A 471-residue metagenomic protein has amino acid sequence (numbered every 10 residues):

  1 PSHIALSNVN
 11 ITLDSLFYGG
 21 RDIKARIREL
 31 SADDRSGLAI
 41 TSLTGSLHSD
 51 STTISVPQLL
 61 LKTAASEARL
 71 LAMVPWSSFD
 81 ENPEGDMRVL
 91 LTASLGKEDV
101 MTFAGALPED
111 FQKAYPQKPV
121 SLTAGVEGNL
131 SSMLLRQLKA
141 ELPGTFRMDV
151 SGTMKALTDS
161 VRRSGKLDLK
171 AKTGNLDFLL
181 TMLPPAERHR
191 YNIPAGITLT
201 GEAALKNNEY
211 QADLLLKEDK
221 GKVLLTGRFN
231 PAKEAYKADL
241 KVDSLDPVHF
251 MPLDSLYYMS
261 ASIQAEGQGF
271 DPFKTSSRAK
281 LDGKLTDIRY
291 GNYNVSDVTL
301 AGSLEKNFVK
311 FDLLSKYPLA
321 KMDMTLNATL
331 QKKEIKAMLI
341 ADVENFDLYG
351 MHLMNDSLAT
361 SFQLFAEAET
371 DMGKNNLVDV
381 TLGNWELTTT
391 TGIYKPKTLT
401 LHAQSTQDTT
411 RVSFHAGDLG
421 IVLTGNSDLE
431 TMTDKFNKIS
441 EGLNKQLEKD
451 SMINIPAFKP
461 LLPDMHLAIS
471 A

Functional and structural regions predicted by a protein language model:
P1-A471: Interface amphipathic segments
